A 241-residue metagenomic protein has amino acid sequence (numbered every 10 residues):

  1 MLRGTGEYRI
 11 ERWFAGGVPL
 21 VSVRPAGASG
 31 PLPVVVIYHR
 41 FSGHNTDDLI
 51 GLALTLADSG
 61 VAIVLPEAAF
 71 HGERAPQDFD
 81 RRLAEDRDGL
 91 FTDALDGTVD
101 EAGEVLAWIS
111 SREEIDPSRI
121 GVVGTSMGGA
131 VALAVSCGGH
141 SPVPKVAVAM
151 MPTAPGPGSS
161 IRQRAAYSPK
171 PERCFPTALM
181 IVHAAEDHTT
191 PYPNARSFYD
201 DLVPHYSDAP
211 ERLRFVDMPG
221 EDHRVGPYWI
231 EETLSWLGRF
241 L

Functional and structural regions predicted by a protein language model:
M1-G30: N-terminal cap/lid segment of alpha/beta-hydrolase-fold proteins
A26-V34, C174-F175: Proline/glycine-enriched tight loop/beta-turn segments at coil->beta junctions that connect or precede beta-strands
V34-S111, I115: Serine-hydrolase catalytic machinery in alpha/beta-hydrolase-like enzymes
F41, A185-H188, G220-D222: Acidic beta-to-alpha connecting loop that harbors the catalytic carboxylate
E67-H71, T153, E221: Short beta-to-alpha linker loops that shape the active-site pocket of alpha/beta-hydrolase fold enzymes
G103-A166: Primarily recognizes the serine-hydrolase "nucleophile elbow" in alpha/beta-hydrolase and SGNH/GDSL folds
P155-D208: The feature captures the conserved acid-bearing segment of alpha/beta-hydrolase catalytic domains
H205-L241: C-terminal catalytic histidine-bearing segment of alpha/beta-hydrolase fold enzymes
